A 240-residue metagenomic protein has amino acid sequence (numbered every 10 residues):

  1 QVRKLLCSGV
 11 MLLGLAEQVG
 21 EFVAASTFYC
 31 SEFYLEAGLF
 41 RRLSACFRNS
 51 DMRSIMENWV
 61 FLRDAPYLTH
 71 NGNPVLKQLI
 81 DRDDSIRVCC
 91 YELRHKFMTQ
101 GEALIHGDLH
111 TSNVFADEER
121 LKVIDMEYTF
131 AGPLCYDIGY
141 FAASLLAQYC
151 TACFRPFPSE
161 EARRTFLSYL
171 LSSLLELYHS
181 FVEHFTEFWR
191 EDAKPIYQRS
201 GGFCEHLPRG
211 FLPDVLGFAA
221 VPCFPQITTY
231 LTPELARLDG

Functional and structural regions predicted by a protein language model:
V2-A25, S31-H106, D117: ATP-dependent phospho-/nucleotidyl transfer catalytic cores
L6, V10-L13, Y169, S173-E183 (+1 more regions): Extended charged low-complexity segments that act as oligomerization/scaffolding linkers
E32-F47, F157-S159, R190-R199: Short, glycine/acidic-rich hinge or "gate" loops at secondary-structure transitions that mediate conformational
Y34, R199-G240: Regulatory N- and C-terminal appendages and interdomain linkers associated with kinase/kinase-like NTP transferase
L104, K122-D125: Pre-DFG segment of protein kinase catalytic domains
D108, N113, D125: Conserved catalytic-loop position in the HRD/HxD motif
L121, T129-A131: Activation segment
C135-D192, A219-R237: Active-site activation/catalytic loop segments of kinase-like enzymes and analogous catalytic loops in related
